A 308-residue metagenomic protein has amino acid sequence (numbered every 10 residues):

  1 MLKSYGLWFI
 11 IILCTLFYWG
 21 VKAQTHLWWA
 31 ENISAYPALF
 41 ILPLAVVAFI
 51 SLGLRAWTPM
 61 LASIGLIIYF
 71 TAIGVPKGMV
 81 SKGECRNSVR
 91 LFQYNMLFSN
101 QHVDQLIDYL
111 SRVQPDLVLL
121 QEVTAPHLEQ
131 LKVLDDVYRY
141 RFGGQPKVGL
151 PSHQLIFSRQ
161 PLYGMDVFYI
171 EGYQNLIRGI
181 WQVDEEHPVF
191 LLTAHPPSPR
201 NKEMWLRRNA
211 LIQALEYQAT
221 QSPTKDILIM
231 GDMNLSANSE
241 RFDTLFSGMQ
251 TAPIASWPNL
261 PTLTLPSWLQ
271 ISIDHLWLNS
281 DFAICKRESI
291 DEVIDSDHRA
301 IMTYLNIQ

Functional and structural regions predicted by a protein language model:
M1-S4, I307-Q308: Short, Lys/Arg-enriched, disordered terminal segments
K3-S51: Membrane-embedded alpha-helical segments of integral membrane proteins
W19-K22, L52, G74-S81: Transmembrane helix-loop junctions and nearby membrane-interface residues
H26, A56, S81-K82: Transmembrane helix-loop junctions in multipass membrane proteins, especially transporters and channels
S51-A62: Membrane-interface helix-boundary motifs at transmembrane edges
L61-R112: N-terminal signal-anchor transmembrane helix
L91, L97-S111, L120-Q308: Soluble catalytic domains of enzymes that build or remodel membrane lipids, polysaccharides, and related
P115: Internal catalytic or translocation cores that form aromatic/hydrophobic pockets or channels for amphipathic metabolites
